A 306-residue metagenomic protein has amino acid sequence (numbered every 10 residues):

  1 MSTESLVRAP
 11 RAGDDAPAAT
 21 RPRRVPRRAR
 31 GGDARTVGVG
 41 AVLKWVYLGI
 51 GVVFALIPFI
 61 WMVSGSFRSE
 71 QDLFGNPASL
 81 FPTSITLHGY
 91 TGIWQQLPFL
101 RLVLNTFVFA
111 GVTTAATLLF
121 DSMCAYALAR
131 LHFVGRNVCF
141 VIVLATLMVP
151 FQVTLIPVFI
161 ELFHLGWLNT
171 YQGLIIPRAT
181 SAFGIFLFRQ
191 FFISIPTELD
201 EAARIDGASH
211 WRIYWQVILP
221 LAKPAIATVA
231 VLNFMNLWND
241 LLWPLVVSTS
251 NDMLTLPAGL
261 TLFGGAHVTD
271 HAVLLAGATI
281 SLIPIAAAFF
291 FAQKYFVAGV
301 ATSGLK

Functional and structural regions predicted by a protein language model:
M1-L48, H267-T269, Q293-K306: Transmembrane alpha-helical segments of polytopic membrane transport and secretion proteins
G40-K306: A structural signal for multi-pass alpha-helical bundles of membrane permease subunits that mediate small-molecule
